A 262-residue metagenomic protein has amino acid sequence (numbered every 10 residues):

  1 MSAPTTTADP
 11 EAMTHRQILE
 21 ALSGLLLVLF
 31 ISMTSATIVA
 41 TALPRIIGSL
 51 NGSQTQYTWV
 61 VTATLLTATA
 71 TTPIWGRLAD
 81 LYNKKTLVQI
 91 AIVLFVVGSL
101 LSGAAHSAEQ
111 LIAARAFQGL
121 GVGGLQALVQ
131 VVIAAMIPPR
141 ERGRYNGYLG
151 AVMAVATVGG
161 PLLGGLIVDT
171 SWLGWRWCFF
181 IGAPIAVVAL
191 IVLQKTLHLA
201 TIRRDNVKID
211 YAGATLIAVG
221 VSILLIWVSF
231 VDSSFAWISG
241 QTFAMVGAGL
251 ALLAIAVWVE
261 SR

Functional and structural regions predicted by a protein language model:
M1-Q17: Intrinsic disorder in cytosolic terminal tails and internal cytosolic loops of multi-pass membrane transporters
T14-L26, A108, V219: Primarily residues marking transmembrane-helix entry/exit sites
E20-W75, G160: Extracytoplasmic
G24-L27, I31, I38, L43 (+12 more regions): Hydrophobic residues within membrane-embedded alpha-helical segments of Major Facilitator Superfamily
L27-T34, A63-L66, A70, V97 (+7 more regions): Hydrophobic/aromatic residues within the transmembrane alpha-helices of Major Facilitator Superfamily
T41, A70-R77, L128, L162 (+2 more regions): Residue-level hotspots within transmembrane alpha-helices of multi-pass secondary transporters
A79-A212: Helix-loop-helix hairpins in multi-pass membrane proteins, especially solute transporters
T170-R262: Hydrophobic transmembrane-helix bundles of small-molecule transporters
